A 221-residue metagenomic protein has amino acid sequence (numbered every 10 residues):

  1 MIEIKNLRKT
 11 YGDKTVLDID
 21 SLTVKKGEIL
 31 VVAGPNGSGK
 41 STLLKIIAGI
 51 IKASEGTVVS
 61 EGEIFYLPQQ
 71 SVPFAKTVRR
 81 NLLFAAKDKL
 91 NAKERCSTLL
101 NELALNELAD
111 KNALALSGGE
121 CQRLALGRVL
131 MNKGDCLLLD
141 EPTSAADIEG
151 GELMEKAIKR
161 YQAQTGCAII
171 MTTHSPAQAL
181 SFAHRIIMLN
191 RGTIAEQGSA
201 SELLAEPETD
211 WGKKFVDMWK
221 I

Functional and structural regions predicted by a protein language model:
A48: Helix-to-loop junction immediately C-terminal to a conserved catalytic motif
S71-R80, F84, L90: Conserved catalytic motifs of ABC-family nucleotide-binding domains
K93-L108: Conserved ABC ATPase "signature" region
N112-L116, E120: Conserved ABC ATPase signature
L137-D140: Catalytic Walker B motif of ABC-type/P-loop ATPase nucleotide-binding domains
T173-H174: H-loop/switch region of ABC-family ATPase nucleotide-binding domains
